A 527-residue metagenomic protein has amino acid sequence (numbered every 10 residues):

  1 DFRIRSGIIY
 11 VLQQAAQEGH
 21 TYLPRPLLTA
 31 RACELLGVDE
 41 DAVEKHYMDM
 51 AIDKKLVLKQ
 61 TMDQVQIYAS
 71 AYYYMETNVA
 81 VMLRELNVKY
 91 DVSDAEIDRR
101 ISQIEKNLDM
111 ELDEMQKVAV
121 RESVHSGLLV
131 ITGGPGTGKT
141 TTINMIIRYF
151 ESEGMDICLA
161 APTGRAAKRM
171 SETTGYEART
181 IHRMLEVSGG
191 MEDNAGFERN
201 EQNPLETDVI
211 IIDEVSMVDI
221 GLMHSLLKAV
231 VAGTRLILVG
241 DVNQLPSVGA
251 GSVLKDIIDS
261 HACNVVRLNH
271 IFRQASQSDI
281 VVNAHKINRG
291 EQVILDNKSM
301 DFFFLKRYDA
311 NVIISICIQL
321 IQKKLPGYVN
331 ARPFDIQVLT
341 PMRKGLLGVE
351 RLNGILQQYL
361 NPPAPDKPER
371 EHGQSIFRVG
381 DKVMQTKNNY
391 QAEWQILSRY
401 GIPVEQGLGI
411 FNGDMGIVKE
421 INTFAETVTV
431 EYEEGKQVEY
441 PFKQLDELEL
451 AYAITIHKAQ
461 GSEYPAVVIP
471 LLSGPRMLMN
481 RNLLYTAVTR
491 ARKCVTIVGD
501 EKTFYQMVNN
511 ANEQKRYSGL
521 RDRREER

Functional and structural regions predicted by a protein language model:
D1-R99, R527: Accessory, non-ATPase domains that flank or precede helicase/AAA+ motor cores in DNA-metabolism machines
D109-H125: N-terminal pre-P-loop "Q-motif" helix
I131, L159: Hydrophobic anchor at the beta1->P-loop junction of P-loop NTPases
K139: Conserved lysine of the Walker
T142, I146: Hydrophobic positions on the alpha1 helix immediately C-terminal to the Walker A/P-loop
Y149-M155, A161-T173, H182-G190, A195-G196 (+5 more regions): Conserved helicase motor core of SF1/SF2 NTP-dependent helicases
V242-L408, R527: Conserved helicase motor core of P-loop NTPases
V404-G407, N412-R527: C-terminal accessory regions
